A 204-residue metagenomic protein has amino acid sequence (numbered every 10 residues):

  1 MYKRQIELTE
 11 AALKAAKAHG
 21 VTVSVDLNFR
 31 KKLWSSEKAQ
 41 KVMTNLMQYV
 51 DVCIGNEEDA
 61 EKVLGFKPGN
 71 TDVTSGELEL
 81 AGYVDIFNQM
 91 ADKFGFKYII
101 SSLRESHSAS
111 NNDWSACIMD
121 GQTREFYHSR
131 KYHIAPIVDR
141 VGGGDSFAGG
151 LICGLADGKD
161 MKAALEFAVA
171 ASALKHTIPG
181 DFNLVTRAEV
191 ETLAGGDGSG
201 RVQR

Functional and structural regions predicted by a protein language model:
M1-I134, T186-T192, G198, V202-R204: Ribokinase/PfkB-type carbohydrate-kinase core domain
Y127-D197: Conserved post-catalytic alpha-helical subdomain immediately downstream of the catalytic base and nucleotide-binding
